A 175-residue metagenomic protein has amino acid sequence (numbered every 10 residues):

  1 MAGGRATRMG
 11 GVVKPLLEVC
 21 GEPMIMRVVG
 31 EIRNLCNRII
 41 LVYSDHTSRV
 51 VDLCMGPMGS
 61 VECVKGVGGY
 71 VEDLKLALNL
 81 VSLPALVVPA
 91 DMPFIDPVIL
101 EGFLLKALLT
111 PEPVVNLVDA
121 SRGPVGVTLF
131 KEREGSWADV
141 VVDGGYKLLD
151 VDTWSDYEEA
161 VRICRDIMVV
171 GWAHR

Functional and structural regions predicted by a protein language model:
M1-S48, V98-E101: N-terminal glycine-rich phosphate-binding loop and ensuing alpha1 helix
V12, L35, P57-G59, V81: Short, structured coil segments at secondary-structure junctions
V42-S44, V64-V67, L117, V141-D143: Conserved beta-strand termini and adjacent loop/short-helix elements that scaffold enzyme active sites in alpha/beta
S48-C54: Acidic helix N-cap motif at the loop->helix transition within catalytic regions of sugar-transfer enzymes
V51, G59-V125: Conserved beta-loop-beta/alpha segment of the NTase-like Rossmann-fold superfamily that binds/positions NTPs
P93-R175: Conserved core of the sugar-phosphate nucleotidyltransferase
